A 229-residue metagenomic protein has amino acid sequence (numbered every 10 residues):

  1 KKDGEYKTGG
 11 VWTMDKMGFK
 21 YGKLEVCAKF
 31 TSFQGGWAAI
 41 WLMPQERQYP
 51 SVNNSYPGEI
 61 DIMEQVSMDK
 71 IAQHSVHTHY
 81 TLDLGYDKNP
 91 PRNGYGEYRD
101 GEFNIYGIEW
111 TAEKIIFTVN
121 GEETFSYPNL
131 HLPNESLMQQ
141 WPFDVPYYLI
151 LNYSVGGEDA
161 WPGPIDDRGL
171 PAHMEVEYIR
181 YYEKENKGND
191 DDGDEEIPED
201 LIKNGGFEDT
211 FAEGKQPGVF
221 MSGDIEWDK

Functional and structural regions predicted by a protein language model:
K1-G193: GH16 jelly-roll
G193-K229: Extracellular and organelle-lumenal recognition/adhesion modules and their flexible linkers in secreted
